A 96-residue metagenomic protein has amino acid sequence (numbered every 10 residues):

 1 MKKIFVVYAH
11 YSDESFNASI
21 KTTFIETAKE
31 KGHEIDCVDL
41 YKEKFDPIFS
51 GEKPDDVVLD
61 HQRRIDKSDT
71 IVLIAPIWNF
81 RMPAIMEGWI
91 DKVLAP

Functional and structural regions predicted by a protein language model:
M1-P96: N-terminal beta1-alpha1-beta2 submodule of the flavodoxin-like/Rossmannoid cofactor-binding fold
